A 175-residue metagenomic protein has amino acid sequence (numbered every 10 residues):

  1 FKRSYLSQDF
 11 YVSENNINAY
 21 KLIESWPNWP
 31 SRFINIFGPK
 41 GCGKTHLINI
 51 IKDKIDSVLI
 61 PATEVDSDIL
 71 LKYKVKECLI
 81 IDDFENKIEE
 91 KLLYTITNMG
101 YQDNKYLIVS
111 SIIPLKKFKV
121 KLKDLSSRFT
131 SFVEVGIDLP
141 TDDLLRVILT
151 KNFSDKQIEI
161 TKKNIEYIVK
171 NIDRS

Functional and structural regions predicted by a protein language model:
F1-N18: Dynamic helix-loop-helix/coil hinge segments at AAA+ ATPase domain boundaries and subdomain interfaces
N16-N28: Pre-Walker A adenine-sensing motif
S31-L47: Walker A/P-loop nucleotide-binding motif
K72-L93, D103-I112: Conserved P-loop NTPase "ATPase switch" module shared by AAA+ and STAND
I96-D124: Sensor-1/coupling segment of RecA-like P-loop NTPase cores
F132-L144: Conserved AAA+ ATPase "SRH/arginine-finger" region at the nucleotide-binding site
D143, V147-I158: Conserved AAA+ ATPase "sensor/coupling" helix adjacent to the nucleotide-binding pocket
E159-N171: Short conserved motifs of the RecA-like P-loop NTPase core
